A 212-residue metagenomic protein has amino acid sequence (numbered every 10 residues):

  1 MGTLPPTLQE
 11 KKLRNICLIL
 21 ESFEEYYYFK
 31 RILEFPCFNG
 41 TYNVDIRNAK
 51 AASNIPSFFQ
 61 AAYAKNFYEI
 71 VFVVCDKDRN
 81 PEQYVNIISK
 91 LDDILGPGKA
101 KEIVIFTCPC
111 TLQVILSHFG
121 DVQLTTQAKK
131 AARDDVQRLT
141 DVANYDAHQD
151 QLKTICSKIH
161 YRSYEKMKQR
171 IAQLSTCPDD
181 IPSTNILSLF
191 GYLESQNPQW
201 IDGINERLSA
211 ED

Functional and structural regions predicted by a protein language model:
G2-L13, Y26-D45, F58-F72, K77-D212: C-terminal accessory helical subdomains adjacent to catalytic cores in phosphodiester- and nucleotide-handling enzymes
I16-I19: Conserved beta-strand elements of the Class I
A49-I55: Conserved helicase/translocase motor-coupling segment
